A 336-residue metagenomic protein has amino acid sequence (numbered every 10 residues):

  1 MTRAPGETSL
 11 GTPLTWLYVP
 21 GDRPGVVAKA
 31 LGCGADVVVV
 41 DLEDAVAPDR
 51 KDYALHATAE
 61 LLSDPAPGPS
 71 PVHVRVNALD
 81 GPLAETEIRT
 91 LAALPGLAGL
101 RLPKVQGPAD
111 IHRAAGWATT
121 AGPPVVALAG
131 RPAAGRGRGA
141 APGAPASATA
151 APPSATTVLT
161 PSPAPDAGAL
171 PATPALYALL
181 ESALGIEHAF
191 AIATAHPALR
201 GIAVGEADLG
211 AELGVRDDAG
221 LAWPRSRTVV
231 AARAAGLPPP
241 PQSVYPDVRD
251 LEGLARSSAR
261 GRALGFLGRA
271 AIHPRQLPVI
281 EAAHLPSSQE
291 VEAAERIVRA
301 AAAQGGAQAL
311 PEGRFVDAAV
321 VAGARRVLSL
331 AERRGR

Functional and structural regions predicted by a protein language model:
M1-P152, T156-R336: Expand to "…catalyze enediolate/carbanion chemistry for C-C bond making/breaking, isomerization, decarboxylation
